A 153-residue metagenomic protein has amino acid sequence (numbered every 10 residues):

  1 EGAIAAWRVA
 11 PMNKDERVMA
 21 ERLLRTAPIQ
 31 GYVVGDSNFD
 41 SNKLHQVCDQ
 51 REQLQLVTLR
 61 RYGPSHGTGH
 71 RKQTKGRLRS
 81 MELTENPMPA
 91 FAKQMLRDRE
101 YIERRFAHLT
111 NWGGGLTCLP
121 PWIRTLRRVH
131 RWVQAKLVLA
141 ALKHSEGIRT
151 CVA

Functional and structural regions predicted by a protein language model:
E1-Q50, L54: Polybasic low-complexity intrinsically disordered regions
M19, Y101, R105, H130-V138: Catalytic-loop motifs flanking and including active-site residues across diverse enzymes
L23, L109, V138-L142: Buried hydrophobic packing segments
R25, G114, K143: Residue-level marker of positions within ordered structural domains that often coincide with functionally constrained
S37-G114, P120: Helix-centered, glycine/charged polyanion-binding patches within enzymatic domains that contact phosphate-containing
T117-A153: Charge-patterned, long linear interaction tracts outside catalytic cores
